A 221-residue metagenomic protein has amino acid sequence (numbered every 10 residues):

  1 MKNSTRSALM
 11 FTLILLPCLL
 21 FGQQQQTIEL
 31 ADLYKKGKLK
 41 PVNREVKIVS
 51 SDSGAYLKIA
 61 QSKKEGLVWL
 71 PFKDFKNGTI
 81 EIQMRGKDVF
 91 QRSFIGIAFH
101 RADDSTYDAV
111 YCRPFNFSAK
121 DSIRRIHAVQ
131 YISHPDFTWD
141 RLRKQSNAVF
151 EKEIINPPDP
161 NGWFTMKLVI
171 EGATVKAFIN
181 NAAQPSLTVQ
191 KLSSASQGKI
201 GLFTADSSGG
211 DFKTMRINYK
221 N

Functional and structural regions predicted by a protein language model:
M1-Q25: Bacterial Sec-dependent N-terminal signal peptides
Q24-E45: Extracellular carbohydrate-recognition regions
I48-G66: Short carbohydrate-recognition loop motifs
E65-T138: Secretory/extracellular carbohydrate-interaction modules and structurally similar beta-sandwich "look-alikes"
I82, G162-E171, V175-A177: Short tryptophan-centered beta-strand motifs in secreted/extracellular beta-sheet-rich domains of glycan-recognition
W139-T165: Short, aromatic/His-centered strand-loop micro-motif at the edge of beta-sheets
I179-G198: Short, solvent-exposed beta-strand-to-loop segments that form ligand-recognition rims of beta-rich domains
S194-N221: Ligand-recognition surfaces built from glycine- and aromatic
